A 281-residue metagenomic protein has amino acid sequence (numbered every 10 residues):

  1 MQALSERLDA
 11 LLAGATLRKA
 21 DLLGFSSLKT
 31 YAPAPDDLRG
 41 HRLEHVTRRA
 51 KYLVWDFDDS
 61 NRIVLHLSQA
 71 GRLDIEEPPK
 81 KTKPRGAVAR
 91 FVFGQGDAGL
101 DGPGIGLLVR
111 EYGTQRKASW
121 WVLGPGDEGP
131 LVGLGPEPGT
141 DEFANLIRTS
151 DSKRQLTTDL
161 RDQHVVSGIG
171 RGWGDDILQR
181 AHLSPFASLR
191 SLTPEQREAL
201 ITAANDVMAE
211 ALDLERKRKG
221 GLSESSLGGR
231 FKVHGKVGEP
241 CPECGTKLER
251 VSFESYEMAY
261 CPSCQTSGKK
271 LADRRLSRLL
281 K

Functional and structural regions predicted by a protein language model:
M1-R116, R278-K281: Gly/Gly-Pro- and Ser/Thr-rich, intrinsically disordered tail segments characteristic of DNA damage-repair and tolerance
E6, E44, D56-D59, Q69 (+13 more regions): Glutamate identity and glutamate-enriched acidic tracts
L17-P33, T47, L146-K281: Basic, nucleic-acid-binding surfaces and adjacent catalytic neighborhoods in DNA/RNA-processing proteins
L38, L131-L134, F231, L276: Short clusters of hydrophobic/aromatic residues that line enzyme substrate/ligand-binding pockets
I63-L183, S188, L200: Phosphate/anion-contacting hairpin/loop surfaces
